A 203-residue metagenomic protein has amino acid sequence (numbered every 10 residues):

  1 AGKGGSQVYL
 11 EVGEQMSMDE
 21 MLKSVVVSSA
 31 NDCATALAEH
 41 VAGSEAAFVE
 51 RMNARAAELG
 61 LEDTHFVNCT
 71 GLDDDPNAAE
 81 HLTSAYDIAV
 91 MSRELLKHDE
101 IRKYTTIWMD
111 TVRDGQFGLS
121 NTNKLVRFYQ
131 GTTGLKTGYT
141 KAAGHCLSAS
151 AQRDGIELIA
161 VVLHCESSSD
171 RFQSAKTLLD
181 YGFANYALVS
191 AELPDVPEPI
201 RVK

Functional and structural regions predicted by a protein language model:
A1-Y86, L96: Active-site-adjacent loops and short helices of periplasmic peptidoglycan-processing enzymes
L61-E62, N77-K203: Domain-terminus/edge residues, biased toward the C-terminal soluble/receptor-binding domains of extracytoplasmic
